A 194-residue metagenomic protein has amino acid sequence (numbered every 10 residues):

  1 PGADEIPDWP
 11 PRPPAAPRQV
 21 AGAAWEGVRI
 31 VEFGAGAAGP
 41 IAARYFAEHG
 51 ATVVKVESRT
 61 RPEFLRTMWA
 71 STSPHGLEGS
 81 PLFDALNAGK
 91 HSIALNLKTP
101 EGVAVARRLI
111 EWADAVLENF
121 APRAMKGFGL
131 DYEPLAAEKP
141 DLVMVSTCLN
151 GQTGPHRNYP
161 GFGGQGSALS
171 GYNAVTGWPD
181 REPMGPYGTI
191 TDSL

Functional and structural regions predicted by a protein language model:
A3-L194: N-terminal helix-loop segment corresponding to the beta1-alpha1 unit of nucleotide/adenylate-binding folds
